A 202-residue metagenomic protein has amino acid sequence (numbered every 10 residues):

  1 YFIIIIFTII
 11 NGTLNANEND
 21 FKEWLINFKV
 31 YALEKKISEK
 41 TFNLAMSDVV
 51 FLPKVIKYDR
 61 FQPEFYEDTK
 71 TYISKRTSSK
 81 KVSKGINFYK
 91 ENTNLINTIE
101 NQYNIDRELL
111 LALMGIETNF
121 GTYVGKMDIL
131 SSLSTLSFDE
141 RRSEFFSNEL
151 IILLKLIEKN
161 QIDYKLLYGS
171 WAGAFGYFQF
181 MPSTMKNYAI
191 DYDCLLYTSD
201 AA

Functional and structural regions predicted by a protein language model:
Y1-A16: Classical Sec-dependent N-terminal signal peptides that target proteins to the secretory pathway
E18-E100: An acidic, Gly/Ser/Thr/Pro-rich helix-cap/linker signature
I26-I37, K81-G115, K126-I152: Export/targeting segments at the very N-terminus of extracytoplasmic proteins
A32, N43-P53, N104-G121, L153-E158: Short, functionally critical alpha-helical segments immediately adjacent to catalytic or ligand/cofactor-binding
F51-Y58, T118-M127, D139-S143, N160-K165 (+1 more regions): Secretory-pathway/luminal and periplasmic proteins that interact with or process carbohydrate-rich
Y123, D128-S137, L150, A174-D191: Substrate-binding/active-site groove segments that recognize and process beta-1,4-linked N-acetyl-hexosamine
Y192-L196: Acidic, glycine-anchored loop motifs typical of Ca2+
Y197-A202: Conserved small/polar residues in nucleotide/adenosyl-binding loops
